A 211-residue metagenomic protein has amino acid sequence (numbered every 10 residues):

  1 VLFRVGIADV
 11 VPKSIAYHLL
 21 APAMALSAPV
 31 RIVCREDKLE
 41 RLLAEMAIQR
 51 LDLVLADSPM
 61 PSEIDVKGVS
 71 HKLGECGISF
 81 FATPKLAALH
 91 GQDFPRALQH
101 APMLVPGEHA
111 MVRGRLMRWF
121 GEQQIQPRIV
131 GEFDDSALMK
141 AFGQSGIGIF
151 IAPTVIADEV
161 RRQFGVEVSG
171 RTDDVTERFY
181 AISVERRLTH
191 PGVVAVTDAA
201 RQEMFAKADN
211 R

Functional and structural regions predicted by a protein language model:
V1-S62: Central regulatory/effector-binding core of bacterial HTH transcription factors
V10, D37, A110, R186-R187: Short, surface-exposed acidic/glycine-rich loop or hinge patches that mediate macromolecular interfaces
I15, L89, E167-R211: A late-sequence structural motif
K38-L42, A47-R50, D57, H109-E167: Hydrophobic hinge/microswitch elements
D57, A88-H90, A101-Q123, T189-T197 (+1 more regions): Secondary-structure junction motif
E63-C76, A137-L188: Beta-alpha-beta core module
G68-G107: Flexible hinge/capping segments at coil-to-helix
